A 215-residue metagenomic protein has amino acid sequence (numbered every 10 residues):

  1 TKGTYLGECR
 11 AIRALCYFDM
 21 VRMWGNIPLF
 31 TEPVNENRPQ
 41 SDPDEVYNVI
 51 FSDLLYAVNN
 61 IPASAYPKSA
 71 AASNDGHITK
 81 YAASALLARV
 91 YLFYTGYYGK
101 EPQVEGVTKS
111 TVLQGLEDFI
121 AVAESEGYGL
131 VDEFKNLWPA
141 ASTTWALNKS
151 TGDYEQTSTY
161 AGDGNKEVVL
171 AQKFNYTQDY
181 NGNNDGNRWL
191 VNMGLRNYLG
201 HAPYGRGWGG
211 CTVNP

Functional and structural regions predicted by a protein language model:
T1-T79, Y91-V107: Aromatic-anchored glycine-rich loop motif in surface-exposed flexible loops
H77-Y81, R89-P215: An aromatic- and glycine-enriched ligand-binding surface/loop that stacks and positions planar moieties
